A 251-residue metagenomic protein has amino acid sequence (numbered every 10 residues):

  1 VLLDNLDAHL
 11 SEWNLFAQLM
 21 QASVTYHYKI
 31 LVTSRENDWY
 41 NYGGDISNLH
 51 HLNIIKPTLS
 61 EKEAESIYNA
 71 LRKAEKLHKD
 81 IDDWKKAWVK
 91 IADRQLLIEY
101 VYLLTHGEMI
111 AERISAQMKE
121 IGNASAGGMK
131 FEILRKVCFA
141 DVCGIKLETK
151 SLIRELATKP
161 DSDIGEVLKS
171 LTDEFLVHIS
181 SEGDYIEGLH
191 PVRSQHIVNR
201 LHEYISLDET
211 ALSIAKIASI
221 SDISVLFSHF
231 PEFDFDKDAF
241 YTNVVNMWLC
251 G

Functional and structural regions predicted by a protein language model:
V1, E12, R113-G122, G251: A short, well-structured beta->alpha microelement
V1-A17, K29, S34-E36, R193: Conserved P-loop NTPase "ATPase switch" module shared by AAA+ and STAND
D7-H9, E36-Y40, T58-A64: Conserved nucleotide-binding/hydrolysis micro-motifs of P-loop NTPases
S11-E12, N37-G43, P160-S170: Short, charged/polar "capping" segments at the starts of alpha-helices and the immediately preceding loops
A22-I46: Sensor-1/coupling segment of RecA-like P-loop NTPase cores
G43-K62: A short helix-turn-beta junction within AAA+ P-loop NTPase domains corresponding to the substrate/partner-engaging
T58-I145: Amphipathic alpha-helical "lid/sensor" segments that cap RecA-like P-loop NTPase cores
C143-G251: C-terminal leucine-rich, beta-strand-based interaction scaffolds used for sensing/assembly
